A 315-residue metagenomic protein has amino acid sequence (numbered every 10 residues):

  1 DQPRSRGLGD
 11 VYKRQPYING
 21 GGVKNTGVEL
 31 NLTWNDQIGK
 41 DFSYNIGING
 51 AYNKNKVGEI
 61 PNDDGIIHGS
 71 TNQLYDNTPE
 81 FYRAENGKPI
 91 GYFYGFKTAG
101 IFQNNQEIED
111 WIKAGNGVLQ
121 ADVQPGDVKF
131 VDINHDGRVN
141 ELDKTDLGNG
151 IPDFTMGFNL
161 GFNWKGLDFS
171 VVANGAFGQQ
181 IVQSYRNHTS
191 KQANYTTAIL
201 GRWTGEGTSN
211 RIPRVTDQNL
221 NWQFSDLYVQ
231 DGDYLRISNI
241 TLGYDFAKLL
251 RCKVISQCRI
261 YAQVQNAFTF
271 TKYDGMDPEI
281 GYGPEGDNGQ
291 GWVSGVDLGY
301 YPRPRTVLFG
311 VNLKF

Functional and structural regions predicted by a protein language model:
D1-Y12: Single conserved hydrophobic/aromatic residue that forms the stacking wall/gate of nucleotide- or nucleobase-binding
R6, N55-S70, Q179-W203, F270-I280: Outer-membrane beta-barrel and related beta-rich outer-membrane complex signature in Gram-negative bacteria
K13-N25, S70-Q103, I199-L200, T204 (+2 more regions): C-terminal beta-signal and terminal closure region of outer-membrane beta-barrel proteins
I18-K24, V28, N35-G148, Q265-G275: Conserved small-residue
W34-D36, G50-K56, W164-G166, G175-Q179 (+4 more regions): Transmembrane beta-strands of outer-membrane beta-barrel pores
K40, G166-S170, L249-L250: Repeated loop/turn-to-beta-strand initiation elements of outer-membrane beta-barrel proteins
I46-I48, V171, I260-A262, V311: Membrane-embedded beta-strand positions of outer-membrane beta-barrel proteins
A176-Q265: Extracytoplasmic gating/loop element in the C-terminal half of outer-membrane beta-barrel translocons and assembly
